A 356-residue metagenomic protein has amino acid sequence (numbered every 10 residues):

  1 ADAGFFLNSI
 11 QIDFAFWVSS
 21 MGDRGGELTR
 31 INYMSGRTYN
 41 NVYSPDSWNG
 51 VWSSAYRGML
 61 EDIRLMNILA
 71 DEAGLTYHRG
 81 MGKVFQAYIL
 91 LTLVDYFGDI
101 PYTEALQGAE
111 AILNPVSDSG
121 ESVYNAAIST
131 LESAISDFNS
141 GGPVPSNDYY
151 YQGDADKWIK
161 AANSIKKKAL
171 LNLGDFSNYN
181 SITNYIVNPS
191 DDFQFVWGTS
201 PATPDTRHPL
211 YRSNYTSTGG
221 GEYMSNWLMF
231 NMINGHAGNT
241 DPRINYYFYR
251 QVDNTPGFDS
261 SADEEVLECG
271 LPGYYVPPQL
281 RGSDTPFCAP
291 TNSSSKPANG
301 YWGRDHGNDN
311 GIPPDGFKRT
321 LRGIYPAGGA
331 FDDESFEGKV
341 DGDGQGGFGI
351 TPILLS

Functional and structural regions predicted by a protein language model:
A1-N32: Extreme N-terminal leader/anchor segments
A3-G4, I31-L355: Structured, solvent-exposed acidic/aromatic patches
